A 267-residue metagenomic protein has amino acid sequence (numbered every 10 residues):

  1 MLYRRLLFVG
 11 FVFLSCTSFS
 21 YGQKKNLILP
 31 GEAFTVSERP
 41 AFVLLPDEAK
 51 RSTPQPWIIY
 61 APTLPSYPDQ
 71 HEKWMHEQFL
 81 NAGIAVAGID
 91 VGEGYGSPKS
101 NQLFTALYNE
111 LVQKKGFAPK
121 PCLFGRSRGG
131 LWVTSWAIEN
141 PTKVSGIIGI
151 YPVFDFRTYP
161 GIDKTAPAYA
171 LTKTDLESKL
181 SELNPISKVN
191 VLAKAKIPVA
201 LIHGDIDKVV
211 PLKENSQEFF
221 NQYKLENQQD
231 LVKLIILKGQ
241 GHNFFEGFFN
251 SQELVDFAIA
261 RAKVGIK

Functional and structural regions predicted by a protein language model:
Y21-T53, T165-Y169, K267: A domain-start/cap signature at the N-terminus of enzymes
A49, R157-K224: The feature captures the conserved acid-bearing segment of alpha/beta-hydrolase catalytic domains
S52-T63: Short beta-strand element of the alpha/beta-hydrolase
P65-W74, V91, K213-E214: The serine-hydrolase catalytic nucleophile loop
D69-A87: Short amphipathic alpha-helix adjacent to the substrate-entry channel of hydrolases
Y95-G116, S135: Alpha/beta-hydrolase active-site loop
Q113-K114, P119-T174: Primarily recognizes the serine-hydrolase "nucleophile elbow" in alpha/beta-hydrolase and SGNH/GDSL folds
E214-F220, K224-K267: C-terminal catalytic histidine-bearing segment of alpha/beta-hydrolase fold enzymes
